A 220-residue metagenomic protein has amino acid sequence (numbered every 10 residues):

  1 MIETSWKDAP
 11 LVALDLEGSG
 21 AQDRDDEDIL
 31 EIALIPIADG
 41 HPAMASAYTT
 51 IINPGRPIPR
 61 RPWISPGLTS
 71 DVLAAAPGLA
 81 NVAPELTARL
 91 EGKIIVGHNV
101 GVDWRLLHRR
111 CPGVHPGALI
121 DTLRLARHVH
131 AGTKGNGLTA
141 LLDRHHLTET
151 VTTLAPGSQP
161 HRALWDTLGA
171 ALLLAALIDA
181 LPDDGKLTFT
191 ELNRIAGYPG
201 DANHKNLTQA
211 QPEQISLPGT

Functional and structural regions predicted by a protein language model:
M1-E3, A171-T220: Acidic two-metal-ion nuclease catalytic site recognized across multiple nuclease folds, prominently DnaQ/RNase D-T
M1-G117, A131-G132, A140-V151, A155-P160: Conserved non-catalytic scaffold segment of RNase H-like nuclease domains
R105, L123, L168: Active-site phosphate/pyrophosphate-handling residues
H115-R127: Conserved beta-strand -> loop -> alpha-helix junction used to position metal-binding or nucleic-acid-contacting
R124-R127, T139-D143, L172-A175: Generic alpha-helical structural context detector
H161-L173: Acidic, divalent-metal-coordinating active-site segment for phosphoryl/phosphodiester hydrolysis, typified by short
